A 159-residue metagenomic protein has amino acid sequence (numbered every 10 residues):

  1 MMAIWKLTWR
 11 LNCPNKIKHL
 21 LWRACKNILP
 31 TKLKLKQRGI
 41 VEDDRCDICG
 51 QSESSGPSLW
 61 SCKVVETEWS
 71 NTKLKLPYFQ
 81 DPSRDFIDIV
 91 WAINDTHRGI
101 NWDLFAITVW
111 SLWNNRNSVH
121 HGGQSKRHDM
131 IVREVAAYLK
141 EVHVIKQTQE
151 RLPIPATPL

Functional and structural regions predicted by a protein language model:
M1-L159: Primary recognition of RNase H-like, Mg2+-dependent phosphodiesterase/nuclease domains
